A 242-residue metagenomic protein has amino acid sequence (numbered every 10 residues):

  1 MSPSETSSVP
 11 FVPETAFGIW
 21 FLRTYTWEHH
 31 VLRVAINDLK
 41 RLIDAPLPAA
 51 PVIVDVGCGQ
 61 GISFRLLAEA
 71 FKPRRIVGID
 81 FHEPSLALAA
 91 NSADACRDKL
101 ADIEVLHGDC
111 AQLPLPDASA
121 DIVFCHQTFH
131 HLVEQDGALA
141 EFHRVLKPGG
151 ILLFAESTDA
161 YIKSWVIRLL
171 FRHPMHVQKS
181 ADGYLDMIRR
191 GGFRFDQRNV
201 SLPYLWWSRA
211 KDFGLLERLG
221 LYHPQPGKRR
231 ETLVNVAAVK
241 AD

Functional and structural regions predicted by a protein language model:
M1-L47, L66: Conserved class I S-adenosyl-L-methionine
E14, G18-F21, D196-D242: A C-terminal cap/extension of S-adenosyl-L-methionine-dependent methyltransferases that defines the acceptor-substrate
G57-G59: Class I SAM-dependent methyltransferase "Motif I" SAM/SAH-binding loop
I62-A111: Class I SAM-dependent methyltransferase SAM/SAH-binding core
A111-I122: A short acidic, Gly/Pro-enriched loop at the edge of an enzyme's catalytic core that lines a small-molecule cofactor
D136-P148: A short glycine-rich, Lys/Arg-flanked "PGG" loop and its adjoining helix->strand segment in the class I
L153-M175: Conserved class I S-adenosyl-L-methionine
V177-G192: Short alpha-helix
